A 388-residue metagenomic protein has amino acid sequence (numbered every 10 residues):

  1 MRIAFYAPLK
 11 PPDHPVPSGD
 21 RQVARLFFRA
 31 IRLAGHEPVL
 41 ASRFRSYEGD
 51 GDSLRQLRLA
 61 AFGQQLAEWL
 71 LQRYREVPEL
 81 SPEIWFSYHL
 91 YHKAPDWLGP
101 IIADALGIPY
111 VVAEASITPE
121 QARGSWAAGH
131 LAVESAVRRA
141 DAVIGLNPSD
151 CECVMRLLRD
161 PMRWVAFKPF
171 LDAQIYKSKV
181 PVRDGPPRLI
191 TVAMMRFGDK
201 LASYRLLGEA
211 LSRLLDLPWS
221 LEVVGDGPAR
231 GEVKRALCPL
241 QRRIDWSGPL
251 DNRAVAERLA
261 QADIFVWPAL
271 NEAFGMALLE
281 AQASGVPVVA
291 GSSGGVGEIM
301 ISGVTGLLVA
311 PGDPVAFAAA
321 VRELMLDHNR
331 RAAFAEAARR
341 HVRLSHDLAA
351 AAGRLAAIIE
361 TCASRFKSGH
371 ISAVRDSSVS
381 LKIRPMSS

Functional and structural regions predicted by a protein language model:
A94, I108-A136: Nucleotide-sugar donor phosphate/pyrophosphate-binding loop at the beta->alpha transition of glycosyltransferases
E134, R138-S178, R188-M194, D245-W246: Donor nucleotide-sugar binding/catalytic pocket of nucleotide-sugar-dependent glycosyltransferases
P181-A202, G208-S212, E222: Conserved donor-binding/catalytic core segment of Leloir-type glycosyltransferases
G231-R253: Nucleotide-activated donor-binding/catalytic signature segment of Leloir-type glycosyltransferases, i.e., the conserved
P249-L250, E257-A262: Short alpha-helical donor nucleotide-sugar binding micro-motif in glycosyltransferases
L270: Aromatic "clamp/platform" in nucleotide-sugar-dependent glycosyltransferases that forms part of the donor/acceptor
P287-A290: Short hydrophobic beta-strand element within catalytic cores of glycosyltransferases and related nucleotide-activated
S302-G303, L307-P314, E323-N329: Conserved acidic donor-binding segment of nucleotide-sugar-dependent glycosyltransferases
